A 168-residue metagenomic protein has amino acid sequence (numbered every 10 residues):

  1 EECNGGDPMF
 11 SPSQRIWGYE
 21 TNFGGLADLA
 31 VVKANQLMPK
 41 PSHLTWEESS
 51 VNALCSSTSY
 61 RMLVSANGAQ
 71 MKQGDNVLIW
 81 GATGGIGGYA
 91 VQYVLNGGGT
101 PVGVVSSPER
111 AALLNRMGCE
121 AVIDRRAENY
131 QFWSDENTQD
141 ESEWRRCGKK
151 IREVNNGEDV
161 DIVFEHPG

Functional and structural regions predicted by a protein language model:
E1-M38: Glycine-rich phosphate/adenylate-binding loop and adjacent beta-alpha elements of nucleotide- or dinucleotide-binding
E20-L26, S42-S65, T83, Y89 (+1 more regions): A glycine-rich, Thr/Ser-enriched phosphate-binding loop motif common to dinucleotide/cofactor-binding enzymes
H43-T45, G68-N76, G157-E158: Short helix-loop-beta connector
A69-Y89, Y93: Glycine-rich NAD(P)-binding loop of Rossmann-like domains
I79, L95-P167: Adenosine-nucleotide cofactor-binding segment
